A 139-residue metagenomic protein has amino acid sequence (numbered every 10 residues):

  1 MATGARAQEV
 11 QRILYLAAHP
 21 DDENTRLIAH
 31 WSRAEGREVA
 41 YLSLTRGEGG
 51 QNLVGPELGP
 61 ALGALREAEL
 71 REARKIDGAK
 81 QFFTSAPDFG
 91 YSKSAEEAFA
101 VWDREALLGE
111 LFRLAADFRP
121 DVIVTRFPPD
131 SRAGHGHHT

Functional and structural regions predicted by a protein language model:
M1-T139: Active-site beta-strand->loop->alpha-helix modules in alpha/beta enzyme cores, enriched in Gly/His/Asp(Glu)
